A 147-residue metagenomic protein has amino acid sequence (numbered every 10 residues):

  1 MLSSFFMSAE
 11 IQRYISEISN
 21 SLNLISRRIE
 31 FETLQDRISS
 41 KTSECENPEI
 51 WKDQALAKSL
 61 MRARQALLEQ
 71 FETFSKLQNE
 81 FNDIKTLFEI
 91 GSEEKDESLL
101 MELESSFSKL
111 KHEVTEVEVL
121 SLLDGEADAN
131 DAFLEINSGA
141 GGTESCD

Functional and structural regions predicted by a protein language model:
L2-A132: Charged, heptad-repeat coiled-coil alpha-helices that serve as long linker/dimerization "arms" in large NTP-dependent
S3, G142-D147: Short, intrinsically disordered, charge-balanced linker/junction segments flanking boundaries in proteins
A132-A140: Short, hydrophobic beta-strand segments
